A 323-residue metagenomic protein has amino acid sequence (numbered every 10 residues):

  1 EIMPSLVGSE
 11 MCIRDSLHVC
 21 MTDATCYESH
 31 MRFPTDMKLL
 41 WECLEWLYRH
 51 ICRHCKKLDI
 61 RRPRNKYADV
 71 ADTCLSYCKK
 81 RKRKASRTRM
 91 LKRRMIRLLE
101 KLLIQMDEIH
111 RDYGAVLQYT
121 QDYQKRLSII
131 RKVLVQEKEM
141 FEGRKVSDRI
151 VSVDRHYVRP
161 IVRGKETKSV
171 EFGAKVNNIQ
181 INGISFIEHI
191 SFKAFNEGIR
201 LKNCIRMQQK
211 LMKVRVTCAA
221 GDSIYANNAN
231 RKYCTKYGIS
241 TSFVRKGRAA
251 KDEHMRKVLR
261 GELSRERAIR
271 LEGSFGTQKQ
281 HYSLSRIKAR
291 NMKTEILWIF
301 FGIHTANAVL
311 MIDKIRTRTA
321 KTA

Functional and structural regions predicted by a protein language model:
E1-I13: Single conserved hydrophobic/aromatic residue that forms the stacking wall/gate of nucleotide- or nucleobase-binding
S9, S16-E28, N178, L201 (+5 more regions): Short, conserved catalytic/metal-binding motifs centered on acidic residues
M21-R32, D36-I60, R290-A323: Charge-patterned, long linear interaction tracts outside catalytic cores
W46, C55-K168: Long, low-complexity segments enriched in small/aliphatic residues
Y123, L127, E137, F141 (+1 more regions): Basic, amphipathic alpha-helical segments enriched in Lys/Arg and hydrophobic/aromatic residues
R159-I161, S185-I187, A194-N196, Y225-N230 (+1 more regions): Flexible loop/turn segments at secondary-structure boundaries
K165-L211: Electropositive, glycine- and tryptophan-enriched low-complexity nucleic-acid-binding patches
L211-R265: An internal, acidic/charged active-site-proximal segment that coordinates divalent cations and/or engages
